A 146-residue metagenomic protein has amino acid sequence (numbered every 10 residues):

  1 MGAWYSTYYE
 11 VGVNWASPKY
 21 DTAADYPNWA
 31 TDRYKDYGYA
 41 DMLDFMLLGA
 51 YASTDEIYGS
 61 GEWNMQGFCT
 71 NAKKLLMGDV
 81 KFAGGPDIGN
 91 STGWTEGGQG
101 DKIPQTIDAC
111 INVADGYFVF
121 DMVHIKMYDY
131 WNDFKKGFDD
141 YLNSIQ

Functional and structural regions predicted by a protein language model:
M1-T31, G78-S91: Aromatic-lined carbohydrate-recognition surfaces of secreted/lumenal glycan-active proteins
Y34-Q146: Substrate-binding cleft of secreted/luminal carbohydrate-active enzymes
